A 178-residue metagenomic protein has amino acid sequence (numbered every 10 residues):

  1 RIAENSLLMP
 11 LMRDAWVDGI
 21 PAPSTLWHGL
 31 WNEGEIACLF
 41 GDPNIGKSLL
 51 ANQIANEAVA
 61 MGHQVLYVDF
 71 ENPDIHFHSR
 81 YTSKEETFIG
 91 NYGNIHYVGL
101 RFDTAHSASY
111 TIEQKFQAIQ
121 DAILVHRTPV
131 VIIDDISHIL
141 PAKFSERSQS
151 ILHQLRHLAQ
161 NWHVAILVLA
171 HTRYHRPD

Functional and structural regions predicted by a protein language model:
I2-L26: N-terminal pre-Walker A segment at the start of P-loop NTPase domains
M9-M12, C38, F70, I139 (+1 more regions): N-terminal start-of-chain detector that recognizes signal peptides and the immediate post-cleavage beginning
P21-A22, L26-H28, N32, P43 (+2 more regions): Conserved inter-motif catalytic segment of the P-loop NTP-binding fold
C38-F40, N44, S48-L49, G62-Q64 (+2 more regions): Phosphate-binding/switch region of NTP-binding enzymes
L39, A55, Y67: Conserved hydrophobic/aromatic pocket- or pore-lining residues that grip, position, or stack substrates in active sites
L50, I54: Hydrophobic positions on the alpha1 helix immediately C-terminal to the Walker A/P-loop
E57-M61: Active-site catalytic microenvironments for nucleophilic, acid-base chemistry
